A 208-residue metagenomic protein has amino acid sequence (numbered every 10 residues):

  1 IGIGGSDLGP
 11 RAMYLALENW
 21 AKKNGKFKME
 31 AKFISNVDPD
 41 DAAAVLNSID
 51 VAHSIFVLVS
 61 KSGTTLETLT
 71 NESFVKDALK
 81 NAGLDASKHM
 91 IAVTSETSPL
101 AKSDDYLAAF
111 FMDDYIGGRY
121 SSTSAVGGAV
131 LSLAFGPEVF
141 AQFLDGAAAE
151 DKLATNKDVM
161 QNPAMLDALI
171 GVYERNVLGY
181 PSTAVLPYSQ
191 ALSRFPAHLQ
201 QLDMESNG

Functional and structural regions predicted by a protein language model:
I1, A31-I34, H89-S95: Extended hydrophobic secondary-structure segments that form protein cores and membrane-embedded regions
I3-P10, K61-T68, E96-P99, G118 (+1 more regions): Gly/Ser/Thr-rich loops at beta-strand to alpha-helix junctions that form or flank small-molecule/cofactor-binding
R11-S54: Glycine-rich oxoanion-binding loops at beta->alpha junctions
R11-W20, L69-K80, Q201-G208: Short, well-ordered amphipathic alpha-helices
M13-L17, V45, N71, V75 (+2 more regions): Buried hydrophobic packing segments
D38, E67-N71, S121: Phosphate/oxyanion-binding active-site loops and adjacent basic polyanion-contact surfaces
V57: Conserved catalytic/binding loops enriched for acidic/polar residues
A78-G208: Active-site phosphate/pyrophosphate-binding segments
